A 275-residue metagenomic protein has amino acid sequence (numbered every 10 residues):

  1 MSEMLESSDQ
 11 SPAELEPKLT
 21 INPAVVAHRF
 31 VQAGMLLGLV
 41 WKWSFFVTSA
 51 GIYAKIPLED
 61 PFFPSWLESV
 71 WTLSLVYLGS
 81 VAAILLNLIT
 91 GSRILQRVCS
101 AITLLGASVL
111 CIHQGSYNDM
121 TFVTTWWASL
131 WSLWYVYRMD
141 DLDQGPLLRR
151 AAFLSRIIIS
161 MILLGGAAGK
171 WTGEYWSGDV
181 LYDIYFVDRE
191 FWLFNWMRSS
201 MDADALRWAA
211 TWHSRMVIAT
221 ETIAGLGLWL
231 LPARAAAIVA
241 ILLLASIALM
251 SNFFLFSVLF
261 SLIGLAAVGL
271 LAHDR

Functional and structural regions predicted by a protein language model:
S2-R275: Alpha-helical membrane-anchoring segments
